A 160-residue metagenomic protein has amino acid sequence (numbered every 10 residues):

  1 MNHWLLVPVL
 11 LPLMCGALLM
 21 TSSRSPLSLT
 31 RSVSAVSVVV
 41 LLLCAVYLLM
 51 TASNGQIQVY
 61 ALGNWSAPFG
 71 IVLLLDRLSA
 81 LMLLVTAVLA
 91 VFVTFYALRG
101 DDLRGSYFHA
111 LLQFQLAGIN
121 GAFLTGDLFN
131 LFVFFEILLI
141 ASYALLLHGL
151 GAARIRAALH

Functional and structural regions predicted by a protein language model:
M1-L6, M14-A110: Transmembrane helix-loop-helix hairpins at membrane boundaries of multipass inner-membrane proteins
V9, L73-L74, A87, Q115 (+2 more regions): Short conserved micro-motifs on helix faces and helix-strand junctions that flank and scaffold key functional residues
L11, S37-V40, L89, Q115 (+1 more regions): Transmembrane alpha-helical core residues of multi-pass small-molecule transporters, especially secondary transporters
L27, F108-H160: Alpha-helical multi-pass transmembrane bundles of energy-transducing inner-membrane proteins
